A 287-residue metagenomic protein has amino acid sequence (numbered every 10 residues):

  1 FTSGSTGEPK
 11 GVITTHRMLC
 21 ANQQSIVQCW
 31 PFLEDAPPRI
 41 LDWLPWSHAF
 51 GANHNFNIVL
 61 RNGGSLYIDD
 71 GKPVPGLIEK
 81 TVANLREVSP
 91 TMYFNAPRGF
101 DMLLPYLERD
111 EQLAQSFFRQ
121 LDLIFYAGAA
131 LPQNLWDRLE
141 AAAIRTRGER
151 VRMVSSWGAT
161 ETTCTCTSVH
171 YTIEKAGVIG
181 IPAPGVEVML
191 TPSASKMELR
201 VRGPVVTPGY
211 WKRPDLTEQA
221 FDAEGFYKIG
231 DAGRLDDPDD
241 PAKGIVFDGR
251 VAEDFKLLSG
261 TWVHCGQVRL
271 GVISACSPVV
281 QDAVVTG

Functional and structural regions predicted by a protein language model:
F1-Q24: Conserved AMP-binding A3 loop
G4-S5, G63, G128, G158 (+3 more regions): Conserved G/P- and acidic residue-centered "switch" motifs that form tight phosphate/ATP-binding loops in soluble
C20-R39, W46-Q115: Conserved AMP-binding/adenylation subdomain of ANL enzymes
N62-G64, V82, T91-F94, L104-V178 (+2 more regions): Gly/Ser/Thr-rich phosphate-binding loop
I173-P182, F221-G225: Short Gly/Pro-enriched turn/cap motifs at secondary-structure boundaries
M197-L257: Conserved ATP-binding/catalytic segment of the ANL
G230-A232, D236, A275-G287: C-terminal boundary motif of the adenylate-forming
